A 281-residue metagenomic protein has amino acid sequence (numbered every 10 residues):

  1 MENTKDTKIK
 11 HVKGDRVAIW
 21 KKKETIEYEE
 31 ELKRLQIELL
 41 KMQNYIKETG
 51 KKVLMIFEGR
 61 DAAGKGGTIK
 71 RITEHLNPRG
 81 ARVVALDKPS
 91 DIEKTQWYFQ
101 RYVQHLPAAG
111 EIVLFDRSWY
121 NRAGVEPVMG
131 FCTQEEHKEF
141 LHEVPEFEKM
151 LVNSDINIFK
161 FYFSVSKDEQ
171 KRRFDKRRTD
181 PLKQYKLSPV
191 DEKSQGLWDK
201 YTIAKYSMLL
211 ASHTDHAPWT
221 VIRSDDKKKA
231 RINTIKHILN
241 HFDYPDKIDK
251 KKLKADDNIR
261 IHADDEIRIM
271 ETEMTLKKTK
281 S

Functional and structural regions predicted by a protein language model:
M1-S281: Glycine-rich phosphate-binding loop of ATP-dependent small-molecule kinases
